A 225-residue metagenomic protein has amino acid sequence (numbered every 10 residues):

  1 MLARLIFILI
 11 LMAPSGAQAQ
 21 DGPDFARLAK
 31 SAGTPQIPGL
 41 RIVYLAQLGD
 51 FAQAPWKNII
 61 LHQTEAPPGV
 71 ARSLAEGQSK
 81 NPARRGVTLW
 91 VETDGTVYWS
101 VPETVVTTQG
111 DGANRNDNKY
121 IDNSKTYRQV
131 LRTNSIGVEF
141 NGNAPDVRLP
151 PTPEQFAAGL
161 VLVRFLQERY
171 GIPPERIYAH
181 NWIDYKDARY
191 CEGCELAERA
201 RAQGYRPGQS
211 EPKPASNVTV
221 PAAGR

Functional and structural regions predicted by a protein language model:
R4, P67-A71, G193: Alpha-helix initiation and N-capping motif
R4-P14: Bacterial N-terminal signal peptides
L9, G69, V105-T108, D146-R148 (+1 more regions): Residues in flexible loops and secondary-structure boundaries
A19-T126: N-terminal catalytic cores of peptidoglycan-degrading enzymes
Q20-P35, Q129, T133-G137, N141-R225: Basic/polar, cationic surfaces and motifs that engage anionic cell-wall and phosphate/carboxylate ligands
